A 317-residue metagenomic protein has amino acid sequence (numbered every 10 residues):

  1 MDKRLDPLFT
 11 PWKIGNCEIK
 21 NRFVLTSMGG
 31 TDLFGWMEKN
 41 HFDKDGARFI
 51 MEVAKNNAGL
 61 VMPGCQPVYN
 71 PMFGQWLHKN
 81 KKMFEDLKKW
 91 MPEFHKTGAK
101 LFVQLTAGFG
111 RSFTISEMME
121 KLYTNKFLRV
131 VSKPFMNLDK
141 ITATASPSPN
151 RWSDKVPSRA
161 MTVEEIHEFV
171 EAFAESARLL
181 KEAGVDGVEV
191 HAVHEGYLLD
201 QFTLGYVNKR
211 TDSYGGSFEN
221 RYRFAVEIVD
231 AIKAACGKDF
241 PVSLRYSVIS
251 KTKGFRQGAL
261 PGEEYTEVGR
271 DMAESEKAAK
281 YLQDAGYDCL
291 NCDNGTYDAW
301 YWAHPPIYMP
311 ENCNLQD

Functional and structural regions predicted by a protein language model:
M1-D317: Flavin-dependent oxidoreductase catalytic cores
